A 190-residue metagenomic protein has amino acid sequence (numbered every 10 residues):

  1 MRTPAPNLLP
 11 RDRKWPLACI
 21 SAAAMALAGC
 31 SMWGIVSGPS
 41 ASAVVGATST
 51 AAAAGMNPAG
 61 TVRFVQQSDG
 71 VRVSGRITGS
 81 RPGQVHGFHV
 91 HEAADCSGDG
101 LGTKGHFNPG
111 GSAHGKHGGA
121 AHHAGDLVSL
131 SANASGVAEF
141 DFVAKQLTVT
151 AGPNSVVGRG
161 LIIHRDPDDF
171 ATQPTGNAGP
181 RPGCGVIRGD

Functional and structural regions predicted by a protein language model:
R2-P4, A23-D190: N-terminal leader/targeting pre-sequences
T3-I20: Bacterial N-terminal signal peptides that target proteins for export
